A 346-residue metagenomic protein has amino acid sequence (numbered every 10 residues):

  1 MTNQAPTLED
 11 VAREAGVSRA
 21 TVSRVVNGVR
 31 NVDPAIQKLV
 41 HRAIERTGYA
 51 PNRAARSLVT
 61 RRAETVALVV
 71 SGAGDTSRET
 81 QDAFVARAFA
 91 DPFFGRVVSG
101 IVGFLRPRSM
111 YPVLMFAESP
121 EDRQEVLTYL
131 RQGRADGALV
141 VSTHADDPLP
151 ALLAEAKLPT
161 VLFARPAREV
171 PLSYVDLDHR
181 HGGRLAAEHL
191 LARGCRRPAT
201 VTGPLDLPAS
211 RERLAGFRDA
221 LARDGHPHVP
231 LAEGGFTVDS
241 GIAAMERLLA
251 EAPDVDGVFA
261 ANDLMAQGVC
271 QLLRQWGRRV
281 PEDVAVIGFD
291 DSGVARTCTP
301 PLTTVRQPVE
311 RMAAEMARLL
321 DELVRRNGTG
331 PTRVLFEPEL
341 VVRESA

Functional and structural regions predicted by a protein language model:
M1-N3, T65-E188, A250: Alpha-helical recognition/docking segments in bacterial nutrient-uptake and carbohydrate-utilization systems
M1-T2, D10, E14, R46 (+3 more regions): Bacterial carbohydrate/catabolite-sensing allosteric modules
M1-T65, V69, A346: N-terminal helix-turn-helix DNA-binding module of bacterial transcription factors
V29, R61, T76, D122 (+4 more regions): Generic structural signal for helix capping and beta-alpha/helix-loop junctions
R46-N52, S119-R123, C270: Short gly/ser/thr-rich secondary-structure transition/capping motifs
